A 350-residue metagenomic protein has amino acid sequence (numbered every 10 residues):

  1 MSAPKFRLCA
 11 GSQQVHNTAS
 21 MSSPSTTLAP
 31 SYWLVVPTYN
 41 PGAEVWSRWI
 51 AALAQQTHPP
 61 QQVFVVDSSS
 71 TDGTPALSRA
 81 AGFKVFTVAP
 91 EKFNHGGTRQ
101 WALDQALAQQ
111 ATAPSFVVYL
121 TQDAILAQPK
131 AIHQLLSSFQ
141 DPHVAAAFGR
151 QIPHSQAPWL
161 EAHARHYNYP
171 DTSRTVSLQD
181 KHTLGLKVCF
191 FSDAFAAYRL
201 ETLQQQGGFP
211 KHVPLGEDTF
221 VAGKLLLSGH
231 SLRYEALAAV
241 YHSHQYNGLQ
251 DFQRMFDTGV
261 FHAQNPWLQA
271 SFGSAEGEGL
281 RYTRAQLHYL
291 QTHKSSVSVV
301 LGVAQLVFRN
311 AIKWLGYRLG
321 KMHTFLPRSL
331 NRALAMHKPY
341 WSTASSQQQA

Functional and structural regions predicted by a protein language model:
P41-Q55: Short, well-formed alpha-helical segments that are part of the catalytic scaffolds of diverse glycosyltransferases
D67-P75, A124-I125: A conserved acidic beta->alpha catalytic loop
A89-Q109: Glycine-rich, basic loop-to-helix element that forms the pyrophosphate-binding segment of sugar-nucleotide handling
A113-I125: Short beta-strand-to-loop acidic/aromatic patch adjacent to the donor-nucleotide binding site
I125, P129-E161: Conserved donor NDP-sugar-binding/catalytic core segment of glycosyltransferases
G149, Y167-V188: Short, flexible, basic/aromatic active-site loop/helix in glycosyltransferases
L215-V221: Acidic donor-binding loop at a coil-to-helix junction in glycosyltransferase catalytic cores that engages
R254-D257, S271-A350: Non-catalytic, C-terminal membrane-associated alpha-helical segments of glycosyltransferases
